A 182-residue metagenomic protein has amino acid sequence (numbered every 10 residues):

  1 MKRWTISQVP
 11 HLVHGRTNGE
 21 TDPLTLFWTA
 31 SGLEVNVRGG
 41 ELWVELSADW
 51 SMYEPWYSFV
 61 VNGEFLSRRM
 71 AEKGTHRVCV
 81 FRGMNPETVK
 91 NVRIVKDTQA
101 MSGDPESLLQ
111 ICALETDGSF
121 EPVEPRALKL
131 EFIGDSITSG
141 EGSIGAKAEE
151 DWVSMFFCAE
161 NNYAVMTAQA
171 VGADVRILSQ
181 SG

Functional and structural regions predicted by a protein language model:
M1-I133, I137-F156: N-terminal secretory targeting modules
S154-V165: Short catalytic helix/loop segments, enriched in acidic residues and glycine and frequently bearing histidine
A164-D174: Short helix-loop-beta junction
A173-G182: A short beta-strand-loop structural module common to alpha/beta enzyme folds
